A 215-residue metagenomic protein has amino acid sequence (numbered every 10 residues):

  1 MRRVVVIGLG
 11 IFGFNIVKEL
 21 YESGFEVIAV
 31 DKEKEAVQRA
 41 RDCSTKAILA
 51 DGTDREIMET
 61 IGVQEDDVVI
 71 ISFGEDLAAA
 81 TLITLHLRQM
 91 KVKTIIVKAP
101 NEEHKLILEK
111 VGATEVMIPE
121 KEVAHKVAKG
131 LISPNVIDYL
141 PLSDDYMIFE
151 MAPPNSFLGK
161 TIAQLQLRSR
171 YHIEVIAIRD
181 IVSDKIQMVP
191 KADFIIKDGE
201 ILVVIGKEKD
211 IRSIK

Functional and structural regions predicted by a protein language model:
M1-K215: Cytosolic regulatory regions of ion transport systems
